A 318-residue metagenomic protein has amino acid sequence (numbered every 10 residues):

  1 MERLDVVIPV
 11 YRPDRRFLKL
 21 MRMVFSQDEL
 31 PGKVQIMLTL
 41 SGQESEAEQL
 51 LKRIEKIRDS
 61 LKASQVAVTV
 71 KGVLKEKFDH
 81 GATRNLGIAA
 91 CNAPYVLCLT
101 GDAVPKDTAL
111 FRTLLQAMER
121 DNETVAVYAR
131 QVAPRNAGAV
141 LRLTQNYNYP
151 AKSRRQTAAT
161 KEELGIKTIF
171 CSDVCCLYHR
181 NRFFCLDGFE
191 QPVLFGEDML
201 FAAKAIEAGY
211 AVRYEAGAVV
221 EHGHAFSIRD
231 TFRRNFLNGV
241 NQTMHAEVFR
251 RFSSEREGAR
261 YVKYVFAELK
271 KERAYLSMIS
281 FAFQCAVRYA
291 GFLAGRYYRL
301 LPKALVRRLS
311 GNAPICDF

Functional and structural regions predicted by a protein language model:
P13-Q27: Short, well-formed alpha-helical segments that are part of the catalytic scaffolds of diverse glycosyltransferases
V24-V73: Acidic donor-binding segment of Leloir-type glycosyltransferases
L74-C91: Glycine-rich, basic loop-to-helix element that forms the pyrophosphate-binding segment of sugar-nucleotide handling
V96: Short aromatic/hydrophobic "clamp" motif used to bind/position activated sugar donors
A109-L141: Conserved donor NDP-sugar-binding/catalytic core segment of glycosyltransferases
A158-Y178, L194: A recurrent flexible, glycine/aromatic-enriched loop bordering the glycosyltransferase active site that acts as
L194-F201: Acidic donor-binding loop at a coil-to-helix junction in glycosyltransferase catalytic cores that engages
R234-V240, M244, R251-F318: Non-catalytic, C-terminal membrane-associated alpha-helical segments of glycosyltransferases
